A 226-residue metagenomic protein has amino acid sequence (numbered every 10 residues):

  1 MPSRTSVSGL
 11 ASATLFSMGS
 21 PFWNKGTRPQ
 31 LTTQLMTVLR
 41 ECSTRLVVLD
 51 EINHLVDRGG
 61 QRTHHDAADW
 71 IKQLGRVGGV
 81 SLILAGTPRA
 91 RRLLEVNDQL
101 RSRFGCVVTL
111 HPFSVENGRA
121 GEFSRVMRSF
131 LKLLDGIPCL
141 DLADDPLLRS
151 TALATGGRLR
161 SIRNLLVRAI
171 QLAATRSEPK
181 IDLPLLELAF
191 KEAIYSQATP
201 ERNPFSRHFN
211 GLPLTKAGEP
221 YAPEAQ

Functional and structural regions predicted by a protein language model:
M1-T5: A short hydrophobic beta-strand->loop->alpha-helix junction that borders the nucleotide-binding pocket of P-loop NTPases
S6-L10, F22-D69, L74-S81, R119-E122 (+2 more regions): Mid-core helix/loop region of P-loop NTP-binding domains shared across ATPases and GTPases
T14-S17: Amphipathic, non-transmembrane alpha-helical segments in extracytoplasmic/periplasmic proteins
H54-V56, A67-L142, P146: The catalytic "switch" region of P-loop NTPases
G59-G60, E95, V167: Hydrophobic alpha-helical membrane-insertion segments
N117, S124-Q226: C-terminal alpha-helical "lid" subdomain
